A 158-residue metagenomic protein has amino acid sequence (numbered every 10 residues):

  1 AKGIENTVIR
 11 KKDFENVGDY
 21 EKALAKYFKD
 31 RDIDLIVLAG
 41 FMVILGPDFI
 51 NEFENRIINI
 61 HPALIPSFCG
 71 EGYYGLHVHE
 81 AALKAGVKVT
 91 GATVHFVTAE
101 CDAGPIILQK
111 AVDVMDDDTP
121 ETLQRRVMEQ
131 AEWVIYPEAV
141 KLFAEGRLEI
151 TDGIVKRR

Functional and structural regions predicted by a protein language model:
A1-R158: One-carbon transfer enzymes
